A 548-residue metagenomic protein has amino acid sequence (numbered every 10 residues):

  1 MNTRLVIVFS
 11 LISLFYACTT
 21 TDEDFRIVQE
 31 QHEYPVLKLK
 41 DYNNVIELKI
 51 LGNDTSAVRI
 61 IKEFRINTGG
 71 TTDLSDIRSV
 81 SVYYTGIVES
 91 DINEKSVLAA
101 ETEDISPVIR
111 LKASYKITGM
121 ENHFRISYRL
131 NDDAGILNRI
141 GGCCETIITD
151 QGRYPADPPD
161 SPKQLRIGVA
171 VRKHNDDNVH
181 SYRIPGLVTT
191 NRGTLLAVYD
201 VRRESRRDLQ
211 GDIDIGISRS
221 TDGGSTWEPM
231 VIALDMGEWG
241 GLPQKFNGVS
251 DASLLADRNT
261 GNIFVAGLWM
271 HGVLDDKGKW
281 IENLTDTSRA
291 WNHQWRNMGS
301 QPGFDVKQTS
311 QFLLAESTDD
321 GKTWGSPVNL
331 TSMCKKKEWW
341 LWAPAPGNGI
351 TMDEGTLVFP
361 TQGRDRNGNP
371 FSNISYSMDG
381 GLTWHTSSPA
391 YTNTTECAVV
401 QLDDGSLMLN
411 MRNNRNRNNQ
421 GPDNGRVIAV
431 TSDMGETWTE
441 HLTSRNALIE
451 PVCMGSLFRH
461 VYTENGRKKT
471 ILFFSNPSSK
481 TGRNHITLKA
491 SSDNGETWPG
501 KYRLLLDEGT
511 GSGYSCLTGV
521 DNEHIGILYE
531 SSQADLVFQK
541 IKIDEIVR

Functional and structural regions predicted by a protein language model:
M1-E23: Bacterial Sec-dependent N-terminal signal peptides
T3, F9-I12, P35-L37, I109 (+4 more regions): Intrinsic-disorder/low-complexity peptide segments enriched for small residues
R4-V6, S10, S75, E145-T146 (+1 more regions): Residue-level marker of intrinsically disordered, low-complexity segments enriched for small/polar residues
I7, S13-Y16, A113, D276 (+1 more regions): Generic detector of low-complexity/intrinsically disordered segments and short hydrophobic N-terminal stretches
I12, S79-V80, L111, N178 (+2 more regions): A general marker of short, structured functional hotspots
I12-T20, E145-T149, K469, N494: Intrinsically disordered, low-complexity serine/threonine-rich segments
T21-R166: Exposed, polar/acidic Ser/Thr-rich sequence context and nearby capping/turn residues that mark flexible linkers
I87-E89, E94-S106, T118-R125, R129 (+1 more regions): Asp-box/BNR beta-propeller blade signature and adjacent active/binding-site loops in extracellular glycan-interacting
